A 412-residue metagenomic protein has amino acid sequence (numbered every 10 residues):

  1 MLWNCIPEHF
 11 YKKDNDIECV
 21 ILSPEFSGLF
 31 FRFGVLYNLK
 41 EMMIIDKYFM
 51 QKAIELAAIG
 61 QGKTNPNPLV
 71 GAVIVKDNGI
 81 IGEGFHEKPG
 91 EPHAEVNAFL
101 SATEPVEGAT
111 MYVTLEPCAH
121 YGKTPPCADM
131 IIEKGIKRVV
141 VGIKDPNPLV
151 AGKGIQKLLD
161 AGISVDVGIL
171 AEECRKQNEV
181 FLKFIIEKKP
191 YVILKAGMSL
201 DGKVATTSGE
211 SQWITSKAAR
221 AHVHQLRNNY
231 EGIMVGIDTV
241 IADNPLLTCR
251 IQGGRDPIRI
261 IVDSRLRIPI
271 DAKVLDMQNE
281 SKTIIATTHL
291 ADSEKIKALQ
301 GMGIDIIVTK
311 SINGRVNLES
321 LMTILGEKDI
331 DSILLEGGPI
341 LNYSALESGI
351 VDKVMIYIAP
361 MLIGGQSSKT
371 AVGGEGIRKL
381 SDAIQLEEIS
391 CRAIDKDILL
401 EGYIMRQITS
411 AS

Functional and structural regions predicted by a protein language model:
M1-H9, C19-L29, F33: N-terminal amphipathic/hydrophobic targeting modules at extreme N-termini, encompassing cleavable Sec/SRP-type signal
N4-I6, V20, N38, A119 (+1 more regions): Secreted/luminal cysteine- and crosslink-motif detector
Y37, I44-G60, N65-N67, E83 (+2 more regions): Enzymes that bind and transform nitrogen-containing heteroaromatic metabolites
L39-K52, Q156-E173, A359-M361: Short, compositionally biased leader-like segments
K63-P66, I155, I169-G197: Proteins enriched for Cys/Gly/acidic motifs involved in redox and nucleic-acid/cofactor modification
T64-N78: N-terminal glycine-rich anion-binding loops that anchor highly charged ligand groups
I74-E173, I258, I284, H289-A291 (+1 more regions): Zn2+-dependent cytidine deaminase-like catalytic core
